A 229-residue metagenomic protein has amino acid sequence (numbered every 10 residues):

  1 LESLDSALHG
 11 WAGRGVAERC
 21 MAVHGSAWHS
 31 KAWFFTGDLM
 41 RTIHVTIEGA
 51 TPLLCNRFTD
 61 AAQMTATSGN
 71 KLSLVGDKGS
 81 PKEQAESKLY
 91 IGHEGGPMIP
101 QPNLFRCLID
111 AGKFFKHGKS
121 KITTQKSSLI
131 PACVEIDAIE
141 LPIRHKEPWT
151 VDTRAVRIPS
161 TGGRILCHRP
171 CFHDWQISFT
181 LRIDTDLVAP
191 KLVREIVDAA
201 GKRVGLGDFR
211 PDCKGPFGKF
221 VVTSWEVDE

Functional and structural regions predicted by a protein language model:
L4-S6: N-terminal basic, low-structured, amphipathic or hydrophobic segments
L8-H9, G13-R14, C20-E229: RNA-interacting cores
